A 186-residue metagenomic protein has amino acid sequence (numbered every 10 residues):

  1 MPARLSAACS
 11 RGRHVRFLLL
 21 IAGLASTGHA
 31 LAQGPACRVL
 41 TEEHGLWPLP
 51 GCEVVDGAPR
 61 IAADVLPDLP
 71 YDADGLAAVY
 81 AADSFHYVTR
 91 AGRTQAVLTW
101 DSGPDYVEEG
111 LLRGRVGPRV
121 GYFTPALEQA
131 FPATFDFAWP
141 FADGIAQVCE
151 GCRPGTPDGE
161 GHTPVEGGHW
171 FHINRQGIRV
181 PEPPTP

Functional and structural regions predicted by a protein language model:
P2-L18: Bacterial N-terminal signal peptides that target proteins for export
L19-L20, A30: Cleavable N-terminal signal peptides
Q33-P186: Residue-level detector of conserved, function-critical positions
